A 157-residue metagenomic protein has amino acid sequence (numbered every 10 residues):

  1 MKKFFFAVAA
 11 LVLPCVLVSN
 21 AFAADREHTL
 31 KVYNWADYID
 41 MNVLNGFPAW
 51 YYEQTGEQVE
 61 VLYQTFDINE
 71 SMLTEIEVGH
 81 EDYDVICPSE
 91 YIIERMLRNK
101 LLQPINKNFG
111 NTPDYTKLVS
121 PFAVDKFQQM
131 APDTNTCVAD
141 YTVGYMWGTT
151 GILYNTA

Functional and structural regions predicted by a protein language model:
M1-F4: Positively charged n-region of N-terminal signal peptides that target proteins for export
A7-V16: Bacterial N-terminal signal peptides
L17-A23: Sec/Tat signal peptide C-region and signal peptidase I cleavage site
A23-N99: Early extracytoplasmic/lumenal segment of secretory-pathway proteins
L30, V61, Q103, V143 (+1 more regions): A broad, low-specificity signal marking well-ordered, structured residues that form hydrophobic/aromatic
A36, T65-D67, S89, N106-F109 (+2 more regions): Residues at the C-termini of beta-strands that transition into short coil/loop
E94-W147: Hinge/lid segment of periplasmic solute-binding proteins
G148-A157: Hydrophobic/proline-rich hinge and linker segments of small-molecule sensing/allosteric domains, predominantly
